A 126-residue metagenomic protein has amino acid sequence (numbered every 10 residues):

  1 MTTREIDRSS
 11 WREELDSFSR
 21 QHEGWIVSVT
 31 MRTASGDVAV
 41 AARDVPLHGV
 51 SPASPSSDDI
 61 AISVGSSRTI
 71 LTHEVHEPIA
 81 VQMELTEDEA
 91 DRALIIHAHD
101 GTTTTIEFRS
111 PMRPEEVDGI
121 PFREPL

Functional and structural regions predicted by a protein language model:
M1-E23: N-terminal leader/targeting segments and the immediate start of mature chains
E14-F18, R32-S35, H48: Short secondary-structure capping/turn segments at boundaries of alpha-helices and beta-strands
S19-R20, D37-A39, P52-A53: Short secondary-structure boundary/capping segments within folded domains
E23-R32: A short, Trp-centered hydrophobic/proline-enriched beta-strand micro-motif
M31-D37, V64-S66, I96-D100: Short acidic, glycine-rich loop/turn motifs
G36-P46: Short coil-to-beta-strand transition motifs
V45-A93: Acidic, aromatic-enriched beta-alpha/helix-loop junctions
E74-L126: Helix-rich interaction surfaces within compact, conserved domain-sized segments that mediate assembly or partner
